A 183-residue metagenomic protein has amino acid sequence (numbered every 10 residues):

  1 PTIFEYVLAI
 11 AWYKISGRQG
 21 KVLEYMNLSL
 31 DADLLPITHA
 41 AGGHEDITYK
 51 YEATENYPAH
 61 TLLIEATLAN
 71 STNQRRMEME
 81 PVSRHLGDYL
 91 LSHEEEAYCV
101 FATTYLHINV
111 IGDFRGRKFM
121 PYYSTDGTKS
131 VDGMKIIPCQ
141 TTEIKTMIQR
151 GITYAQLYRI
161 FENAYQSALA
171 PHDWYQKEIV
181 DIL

Functional and structural regions predicted by a protein language model:
P1-L183: Catalytic core segments in nucleotide and nucleic-acid processing enzymes
